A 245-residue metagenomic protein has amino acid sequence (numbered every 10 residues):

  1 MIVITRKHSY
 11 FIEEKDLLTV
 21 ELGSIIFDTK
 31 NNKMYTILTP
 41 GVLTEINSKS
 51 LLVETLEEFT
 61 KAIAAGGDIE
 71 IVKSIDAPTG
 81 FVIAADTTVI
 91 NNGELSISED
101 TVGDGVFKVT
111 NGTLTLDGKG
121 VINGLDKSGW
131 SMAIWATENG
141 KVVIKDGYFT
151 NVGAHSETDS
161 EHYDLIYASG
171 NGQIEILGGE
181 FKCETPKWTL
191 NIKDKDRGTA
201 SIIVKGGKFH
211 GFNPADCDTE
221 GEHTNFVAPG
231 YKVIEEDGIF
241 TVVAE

Functional and structural regions predicted by a protein language model:
M1-K30, E45-S48, G179-K182: Extracellular/surface-exposed low-complexity repeats and stalk/linker segments enriched in Gly/Pro and small polar
L22-I25, K30-T39, P229-K232: Extracellular disulfide-bonded cysteine-rich modules/repeats
T36-S48: Short, compositionally biased
L38-P40, A65, D100-V102, K127-S128 (+2 more regions): Short, ordered beta-strand-loop transition motifs
K49-K61, G178-C183, I192-K195, T199-E245: Extracellular/surface-exposed low-complexity segments
K49-V72, D76-G80: Acidic Gly/Asp/Thr-rich repetitive segments characteristic of extracellular carbohydrate-active and adhesion proteins
G67, K73, T79-F81, A85-T88 (+14 more regions): The right-handed parallel beta-helix/beta-solenoid scaffold, focusing on the short coil/turn and N-cap positions
D76-G80, D100-K108, D126-A136, G153-S169 (+2 more regions): Extracellular beta-strand/beta-solenoid scaffold signature
